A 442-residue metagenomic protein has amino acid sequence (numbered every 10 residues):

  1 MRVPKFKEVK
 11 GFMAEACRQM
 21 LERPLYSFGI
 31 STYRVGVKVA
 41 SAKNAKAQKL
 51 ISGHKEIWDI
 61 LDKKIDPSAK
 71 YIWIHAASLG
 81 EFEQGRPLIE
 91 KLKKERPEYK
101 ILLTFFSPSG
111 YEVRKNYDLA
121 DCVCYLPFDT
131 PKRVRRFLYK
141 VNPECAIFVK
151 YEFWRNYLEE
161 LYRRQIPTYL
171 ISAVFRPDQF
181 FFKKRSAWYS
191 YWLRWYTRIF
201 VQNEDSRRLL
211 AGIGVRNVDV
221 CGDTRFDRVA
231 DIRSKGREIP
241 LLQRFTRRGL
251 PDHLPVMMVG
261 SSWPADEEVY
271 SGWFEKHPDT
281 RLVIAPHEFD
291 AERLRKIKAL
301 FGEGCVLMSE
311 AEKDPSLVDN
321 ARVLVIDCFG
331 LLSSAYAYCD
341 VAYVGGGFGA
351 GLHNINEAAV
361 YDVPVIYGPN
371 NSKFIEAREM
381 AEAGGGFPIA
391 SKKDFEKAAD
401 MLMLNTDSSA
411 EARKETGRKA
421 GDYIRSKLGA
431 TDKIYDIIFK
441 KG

Functional and structural regions predicted by a protein language model:
M1-G442: Nucleotide-activated sugar donor-binding and catalytic core shared by glycosyltransferases and related lipid-linked
